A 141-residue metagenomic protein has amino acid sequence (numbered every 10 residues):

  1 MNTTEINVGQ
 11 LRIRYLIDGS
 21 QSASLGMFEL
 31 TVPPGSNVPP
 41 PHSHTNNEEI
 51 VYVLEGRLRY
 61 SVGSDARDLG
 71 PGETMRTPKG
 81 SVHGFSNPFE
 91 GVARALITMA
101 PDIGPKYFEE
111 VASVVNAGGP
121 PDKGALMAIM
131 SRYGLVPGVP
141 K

Functional and structural regions predicted by a protein language model:
T4-P41, N47-E48: A short glycine-rich, His/Asp/Glu-containing loop-to-beta-strand
L11, R57, D65-R67: Well-ordered beta-strand scaffold positions
A23, R59, K79-P105: Ligand-binding loop in jelly-roll beta-barrel domains
S24, E49-Y52, Y107-E110: Residue-level recognition of specific faces of alpha-helices
L30, V51, M75: Conserved GNAT-family N-acetyltransferase fold
N46-L58, G63: Glycine- and acidic-residue-biased ligand/ion/polar-headgroup-sensing regions
S64-V82: Short acidic-glycine-tyrosine-enriched beta hairpin
G91-K141: Double-stranded beta-helix
